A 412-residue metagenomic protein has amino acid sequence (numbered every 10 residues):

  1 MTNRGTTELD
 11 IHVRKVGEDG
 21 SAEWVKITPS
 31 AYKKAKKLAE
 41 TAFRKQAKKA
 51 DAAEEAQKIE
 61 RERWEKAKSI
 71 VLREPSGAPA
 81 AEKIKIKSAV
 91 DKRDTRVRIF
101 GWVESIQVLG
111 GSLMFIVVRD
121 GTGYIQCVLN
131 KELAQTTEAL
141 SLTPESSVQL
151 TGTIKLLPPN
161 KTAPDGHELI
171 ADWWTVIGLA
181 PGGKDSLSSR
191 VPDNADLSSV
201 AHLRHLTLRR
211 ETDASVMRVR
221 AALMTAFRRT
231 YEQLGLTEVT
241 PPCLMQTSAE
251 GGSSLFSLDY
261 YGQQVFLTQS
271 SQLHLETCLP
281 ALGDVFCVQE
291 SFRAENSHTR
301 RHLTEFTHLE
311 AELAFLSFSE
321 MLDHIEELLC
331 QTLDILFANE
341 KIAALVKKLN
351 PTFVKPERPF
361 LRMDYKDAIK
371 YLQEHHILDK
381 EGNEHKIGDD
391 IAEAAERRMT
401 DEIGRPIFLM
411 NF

Functional and structural regions predicted by a protein language model:
N3-S88: OB/S1-fold single-stranded nucleic-acid-binding modules and their adjacent gly/ser/pro-rich low-complexity linkers
L9-V13, V191-R204, R301, A338-K347 (+2 more regions): Short, compositionally biased low-complexity segments
D51, K161-G166, T240-Q246, F337-T352: Short, glycine/acidic-rich hinge or "gate" loops at secondary-structure transitions that mediate conformational
I70-L316: Class II aminoacyl-tRNA synthetase-like tRNA-binding/catalytic domains
R210-R218, A222, V265, Q269 (+5 more regions): Generic amphipathic alpha-helical segments used as scaffolds and interaction surfaces in large, multi-domain proteins
A249-E250, S254, L328-F412: Metal-assisted phosphate- and nucleotidyl-transfer catalytic regions
A281-L282, S317-A338: His/Asp/Glu-rich mid-to-C-terminal helical/loop segments that flank catalytic regions of hydrolases
